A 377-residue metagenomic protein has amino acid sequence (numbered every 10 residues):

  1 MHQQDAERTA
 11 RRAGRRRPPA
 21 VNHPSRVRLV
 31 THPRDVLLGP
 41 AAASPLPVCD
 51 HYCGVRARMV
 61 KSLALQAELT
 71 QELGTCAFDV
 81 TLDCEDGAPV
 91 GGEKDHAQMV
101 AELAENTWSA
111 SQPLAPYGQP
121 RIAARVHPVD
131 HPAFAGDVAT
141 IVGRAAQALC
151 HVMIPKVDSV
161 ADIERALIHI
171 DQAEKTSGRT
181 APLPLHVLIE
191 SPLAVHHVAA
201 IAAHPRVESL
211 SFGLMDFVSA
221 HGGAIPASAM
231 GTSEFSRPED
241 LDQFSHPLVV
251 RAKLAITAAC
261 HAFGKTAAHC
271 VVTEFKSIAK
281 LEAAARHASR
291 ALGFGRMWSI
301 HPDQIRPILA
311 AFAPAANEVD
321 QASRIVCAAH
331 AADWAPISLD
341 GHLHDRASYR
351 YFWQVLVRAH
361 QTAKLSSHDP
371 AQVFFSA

Functional and structural regions predicted by a protein language model:
H2, R11-A377: Expand to "…catalyze enediolate/carbanion chemistry for C-C bond making/breaking, isomerization, decarboxylation
